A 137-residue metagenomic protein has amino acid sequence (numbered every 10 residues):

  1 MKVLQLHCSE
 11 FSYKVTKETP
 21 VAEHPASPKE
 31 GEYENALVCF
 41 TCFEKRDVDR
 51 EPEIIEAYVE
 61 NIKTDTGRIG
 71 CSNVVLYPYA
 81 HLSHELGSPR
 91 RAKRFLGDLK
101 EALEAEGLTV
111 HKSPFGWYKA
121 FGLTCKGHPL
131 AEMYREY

Functional and structural regions predicted by a protein language model:
V3-L6, C39-D49, V110, G127-P129: Domain-level signal for soluble alpha/beta catalytic cores
L4-S9, K14-T19, G127, A131-E136: Charge-rich interaction surfaces and accessory domains that mediate macromolecular binding and assembly
S9-R68: Conserved mixed alpha/beta catalytic, RNA-binding, or beta-rich assembly cores of soluble enzyme, regulatory
E10, A80-L82, P114-K119: Active-site-proximal loop/turn and secondary-structure-junction residues that shape catalytic pockets, frequently
E60, T64, R91-E101: Alpha-helical scaffolding segments of alpha/beta enzyme cores, especially the outer helices of TIM-barrel or partial
G70-L86: Short glycine-rich, basic-tinged beta-strand/loop micro-motifs
H84-K93, T124-H128: Short glycine/threonine-rich loop-to-helix capping motif typified by GTGT followed within a few residues by an Asp-Pro
L96-Y137: Divalent-metal-activated hydrolytic enzyme cores
